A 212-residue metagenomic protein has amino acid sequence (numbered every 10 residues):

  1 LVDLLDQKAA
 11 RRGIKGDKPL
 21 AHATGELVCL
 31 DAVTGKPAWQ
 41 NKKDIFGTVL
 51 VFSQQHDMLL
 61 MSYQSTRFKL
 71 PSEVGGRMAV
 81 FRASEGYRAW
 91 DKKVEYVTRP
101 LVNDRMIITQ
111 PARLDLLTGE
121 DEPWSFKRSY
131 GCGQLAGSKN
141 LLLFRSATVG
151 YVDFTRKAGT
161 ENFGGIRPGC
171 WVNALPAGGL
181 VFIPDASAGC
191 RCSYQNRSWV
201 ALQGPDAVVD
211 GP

Functional and structural regions predicted by a protein language model:
L1-P212: Secretory-pathway ectodomains
